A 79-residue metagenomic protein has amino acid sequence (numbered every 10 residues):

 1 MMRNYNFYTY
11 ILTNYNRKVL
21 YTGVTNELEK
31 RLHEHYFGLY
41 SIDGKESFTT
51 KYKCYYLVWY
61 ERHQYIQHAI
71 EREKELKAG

Functional and structural regions predicted by a protein language model:
M1-Y40, T50-R62, H68-K74: GIY-YIG nuclease catalytic motif and its immediate N-terminal context
E46: Basic, flexible Lys/Arg- and Gly-enriched helix-loop patches that mediate nucleic-acid binding at interfaces with rRNA
L76-G79: Short, intrinsically disordered, charge-balanced linker/junction segments flanking boundaries in proteins
